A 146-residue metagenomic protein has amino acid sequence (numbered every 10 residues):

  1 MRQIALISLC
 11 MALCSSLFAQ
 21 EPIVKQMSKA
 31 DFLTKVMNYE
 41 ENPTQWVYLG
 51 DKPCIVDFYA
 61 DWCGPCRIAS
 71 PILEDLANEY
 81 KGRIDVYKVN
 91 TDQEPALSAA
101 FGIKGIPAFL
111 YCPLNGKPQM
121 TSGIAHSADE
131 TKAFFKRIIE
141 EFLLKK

Functional and structural regions predicted by a protein language model:
I4-C14, A19: Sec-dependent N-terminal signal peptides
Q20-Q26: Cleaved targeting-peptide boundary
Q26, F58, A69-A96, I103: Thiol-based oxidoreductase modules, predominantly thioredoxin-like and allied folds used for disulfide exchange
Q26-P53: A short beta-strand-turn-helix
D51-C54, F58-W62, G105: Short pre-active-site segment immediately N-terminal to redox-active cysteine/selenocysteine motifs in thiol-based
P53, P95, F101-C112: Structural micro-motif
D61-I68, A108: C-type cytochrome heme c attachment motif
G105, L110-K146: Non-catalytic, surface beta->alpha helical segment in thiol-disulfide oxidoreductase systems
